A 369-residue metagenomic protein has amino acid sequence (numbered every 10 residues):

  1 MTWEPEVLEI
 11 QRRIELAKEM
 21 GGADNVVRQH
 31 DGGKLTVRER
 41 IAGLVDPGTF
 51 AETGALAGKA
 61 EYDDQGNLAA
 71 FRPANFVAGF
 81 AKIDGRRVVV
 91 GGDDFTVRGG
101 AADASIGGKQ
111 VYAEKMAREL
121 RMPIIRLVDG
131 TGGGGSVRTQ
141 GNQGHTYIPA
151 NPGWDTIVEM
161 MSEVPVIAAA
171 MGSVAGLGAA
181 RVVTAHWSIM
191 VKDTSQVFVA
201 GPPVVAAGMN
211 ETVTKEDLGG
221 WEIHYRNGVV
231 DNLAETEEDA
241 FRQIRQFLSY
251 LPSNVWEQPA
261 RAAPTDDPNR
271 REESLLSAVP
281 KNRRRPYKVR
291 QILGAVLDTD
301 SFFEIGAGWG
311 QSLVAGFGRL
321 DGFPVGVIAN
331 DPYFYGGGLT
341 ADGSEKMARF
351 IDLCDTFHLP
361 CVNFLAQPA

Functional and structural regions predicted by a protein language model:
M1-R87, G92: N-terminal amphipathic, basic-rich helices that act as targeting or association modules
L35-E61, P268-F302: Amphipathic alpha-helical
A57-V89, T96, R118, R284-A369: Non-catalytic terminal/interface segments that mediate subunit docking, oligomerization, and allosteric communication
A74-F76, D84-V88, E119-P123, M161-V166 (+6 more regions): Short coil/turn connectors at secondary-structure junctions
V88-G91, G99-A102, M122-V128, E163-V174 (+3 more regions): A short, small-residue-rich loop immediately preceding and capping a beta-strand
A101-A102, I106-D155, D355, V362-L365: A glycine-rich phosphate/pyrophosphate-binding beta-strand-loop-alpha-helix module
V128-W256, Q367-A369: Conserved catalytic cores of soluble enzyme domains, especially glycine-rich substrate-binding beta-alpha loops
N232-L293: Terminal amphipathic helices with adjacent charged low-complexity linkers/tails
